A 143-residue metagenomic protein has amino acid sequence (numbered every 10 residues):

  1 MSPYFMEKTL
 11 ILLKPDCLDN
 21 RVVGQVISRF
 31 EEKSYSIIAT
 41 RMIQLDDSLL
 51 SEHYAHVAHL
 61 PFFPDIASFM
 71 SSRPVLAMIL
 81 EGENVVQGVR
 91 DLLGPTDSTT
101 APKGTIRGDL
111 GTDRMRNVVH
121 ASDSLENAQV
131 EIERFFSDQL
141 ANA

Functional and structural regions predicted by a protein language model:
M1-A143: Non-catalytic terminal and connector segments of soluble metabolic enzymes
